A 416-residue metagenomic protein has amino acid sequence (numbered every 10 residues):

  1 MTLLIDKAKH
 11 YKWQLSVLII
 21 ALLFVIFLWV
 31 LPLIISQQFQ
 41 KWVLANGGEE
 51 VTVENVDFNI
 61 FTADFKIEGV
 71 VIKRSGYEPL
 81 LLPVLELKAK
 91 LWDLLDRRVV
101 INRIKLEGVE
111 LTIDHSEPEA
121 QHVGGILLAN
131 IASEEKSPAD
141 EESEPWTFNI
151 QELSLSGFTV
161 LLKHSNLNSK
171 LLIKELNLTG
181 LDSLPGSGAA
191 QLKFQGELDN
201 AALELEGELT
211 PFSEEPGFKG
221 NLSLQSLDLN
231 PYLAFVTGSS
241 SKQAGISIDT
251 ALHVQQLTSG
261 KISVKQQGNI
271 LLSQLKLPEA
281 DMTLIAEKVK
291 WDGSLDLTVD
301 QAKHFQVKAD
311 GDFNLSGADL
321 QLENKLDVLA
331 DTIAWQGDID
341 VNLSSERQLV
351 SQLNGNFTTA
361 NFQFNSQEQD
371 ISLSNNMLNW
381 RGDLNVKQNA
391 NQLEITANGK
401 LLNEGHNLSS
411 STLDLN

Functional and structural regions predicted by a protein language model:
M1-G48: N-terminal type II signal-anchor transmembrane helix that functions as the membrane-insertion/stop-transfer segment
T2-I5, E49, G69-S183, N200 (+5 more regions): Secondary-structure transition motifs
A45, E50-T52, N59, E142 (+3 more regions): Residues that act as N-cap/strand-start positions at coil-to-secondary-structure junctions
E49-K73: Short extracytoplasmic
L94-V99, S169-N416: Interface amphipathic segments
